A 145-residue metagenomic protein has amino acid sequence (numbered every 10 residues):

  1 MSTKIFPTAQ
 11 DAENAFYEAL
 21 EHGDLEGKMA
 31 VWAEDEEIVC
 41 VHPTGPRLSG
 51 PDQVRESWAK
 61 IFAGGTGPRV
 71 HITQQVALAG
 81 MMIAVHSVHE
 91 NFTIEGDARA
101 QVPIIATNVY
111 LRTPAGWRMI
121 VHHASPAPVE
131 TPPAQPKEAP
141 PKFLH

Functional and structural regions predicted by a protein language model:
M1-A30, E37-H145: A beta-strand edge to alpha-helix "cap/lid" segment located at domain peripheries
